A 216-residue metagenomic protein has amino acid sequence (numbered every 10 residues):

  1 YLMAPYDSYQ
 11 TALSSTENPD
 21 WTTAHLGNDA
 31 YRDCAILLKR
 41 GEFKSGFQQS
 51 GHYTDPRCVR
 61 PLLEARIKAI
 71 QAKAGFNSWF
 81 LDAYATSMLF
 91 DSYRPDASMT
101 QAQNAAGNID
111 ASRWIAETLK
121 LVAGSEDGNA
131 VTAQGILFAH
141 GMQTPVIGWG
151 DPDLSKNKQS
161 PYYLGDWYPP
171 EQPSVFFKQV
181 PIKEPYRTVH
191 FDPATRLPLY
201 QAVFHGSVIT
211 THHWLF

Functional and structural regions predicted by a protein language model:
L2-V59: Substrate-binding/active-site clefts of carbohydrate-active enzymes
A35-K39, F47, G51-W79, A83-F216: Active-site-proximal substrate-binding groove within the catalytic cores of carbohydrate-active enzymes
